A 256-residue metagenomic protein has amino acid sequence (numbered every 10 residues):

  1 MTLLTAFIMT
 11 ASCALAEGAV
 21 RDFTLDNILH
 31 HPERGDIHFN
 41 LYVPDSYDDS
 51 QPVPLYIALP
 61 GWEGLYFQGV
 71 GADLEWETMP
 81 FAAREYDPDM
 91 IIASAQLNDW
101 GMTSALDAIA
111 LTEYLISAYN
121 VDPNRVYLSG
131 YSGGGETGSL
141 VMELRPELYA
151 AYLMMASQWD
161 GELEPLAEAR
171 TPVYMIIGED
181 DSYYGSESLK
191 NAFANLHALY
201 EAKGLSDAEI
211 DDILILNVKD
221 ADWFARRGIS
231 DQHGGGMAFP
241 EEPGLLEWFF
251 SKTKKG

Functional and structural regions predicted by a protein language model:
M1-A11: Bacterial N-terminal signal peptides
C13-L55, E136, L140-L144, K203-I213 (+1 more regions): A domain-start/cap signature at the N-terminus of enzymes
S46-Q51, W100-S132: Gly/Ser-rich "nucleophile elbow"/oxyanion-hole loop immediately N-terminal to the catalytic nucleophile in hydrolases
L55, L59-I109: Active-site machinery of serine-nucleophile hydrolases
G61-L65, L97-M102, S132-E136, S157-G161 (+2 more regions): Solvent-exposed loop/turn segments at secondary-structure junctions within structured extracellular/periplasmic domains
P88, A167-V173: Short, proline-enriched alpha-helix->beta-strand connector loops that line the catalytic pocket of alpha/beta-hydrolase
A118, N124-E168: Primarily recognizes the serine-hydrolase "nucleophile elbow" in alpha/beta-hydrolase and SGNH/GDSL folds
Y174-I176, D180-Y184, K190, L199-G256: C-terminal catalytic histidine-bearing segment of alpha/beta-hydrolase fold enzymes
